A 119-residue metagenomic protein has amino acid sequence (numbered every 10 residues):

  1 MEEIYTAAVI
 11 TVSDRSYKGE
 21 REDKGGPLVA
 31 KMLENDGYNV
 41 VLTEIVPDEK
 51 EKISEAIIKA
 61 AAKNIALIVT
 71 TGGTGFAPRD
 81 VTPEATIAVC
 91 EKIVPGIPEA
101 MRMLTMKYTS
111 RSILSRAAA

Functional and structural regions predicted by a protein language model:
M1-A119: Non-catalytic beta/alpha edge segments that cap or flank active sites
